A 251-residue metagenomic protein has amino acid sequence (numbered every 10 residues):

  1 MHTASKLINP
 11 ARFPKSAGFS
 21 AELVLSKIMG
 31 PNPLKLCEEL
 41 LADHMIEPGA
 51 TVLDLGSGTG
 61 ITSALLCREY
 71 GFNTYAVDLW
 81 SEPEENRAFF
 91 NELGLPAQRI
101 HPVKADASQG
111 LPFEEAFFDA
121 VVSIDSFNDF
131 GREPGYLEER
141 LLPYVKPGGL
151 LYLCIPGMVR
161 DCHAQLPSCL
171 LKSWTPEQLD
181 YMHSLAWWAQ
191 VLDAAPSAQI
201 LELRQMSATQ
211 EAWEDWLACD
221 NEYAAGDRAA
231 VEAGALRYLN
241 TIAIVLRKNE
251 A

Functional and structural regions predicted by a protein language model:
G30-P48: Conserved alpha-helix/loop element of class I SAM-dependent methyltransferases that forms part of the SAM/SAH-binding
T59-Q109: Class I SAM-dependent methyltransferase SAM/SAH-binding core
L111-V121: A short acidic, Gly/Pro-enriched loop at the edge of an enzyme's catalytic core that lines a small-molecule cofactor
A120-E133: A short SAM/SAH-binding and catalytic strip from SAM-dependent methyltransferases
G135-L150: A short glycine-rich, Lys/Arg-flanked "PGG" loop and its adjoining helix->strand segment in the class I
P156-Q178: Short, glycine-/aromatic-enriched active-site segment of Class I SAM-dependent methyltransferases
D180-P196: Short alpha-helix
E202-A251: Conserved Class I S-adenosyl-L-methionine
